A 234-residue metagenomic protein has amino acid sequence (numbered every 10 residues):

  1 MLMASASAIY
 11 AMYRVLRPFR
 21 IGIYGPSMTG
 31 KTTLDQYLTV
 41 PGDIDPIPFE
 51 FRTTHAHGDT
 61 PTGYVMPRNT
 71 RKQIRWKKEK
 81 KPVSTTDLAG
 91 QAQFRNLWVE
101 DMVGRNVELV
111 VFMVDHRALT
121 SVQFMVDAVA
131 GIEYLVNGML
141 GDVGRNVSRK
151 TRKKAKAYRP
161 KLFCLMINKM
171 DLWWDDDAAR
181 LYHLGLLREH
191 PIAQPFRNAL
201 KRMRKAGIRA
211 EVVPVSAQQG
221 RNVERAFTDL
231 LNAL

Functional and structural regions predicted by a protein language model:
L2-H55: Conserved G1/Walker A P-loop phosphate-binding module
P18, V107, P160-L162: A general structural motif
G30-K31, W173, S216-L234: Conserved GTPase G-domain signal focused on the G5
D35-Q36, L97-E100, F124-V126, D177-R180 (+1 more regions): Short coil/turn segments at secondary-structure boundaries
T39-K80: Switch I (effector-binding) loop of TRAFAC-class P-loop GTPase G-domains
K78-Y134: Switch II of P-loop NTPase G domains
L109, L162-C164, E211: Proline-centered loop/turn at the N-terminus of a beta-strand
D115-A206: Conserved C-terminal guanine-recognition region of P-loop GTPase G domains, centered on the G4
